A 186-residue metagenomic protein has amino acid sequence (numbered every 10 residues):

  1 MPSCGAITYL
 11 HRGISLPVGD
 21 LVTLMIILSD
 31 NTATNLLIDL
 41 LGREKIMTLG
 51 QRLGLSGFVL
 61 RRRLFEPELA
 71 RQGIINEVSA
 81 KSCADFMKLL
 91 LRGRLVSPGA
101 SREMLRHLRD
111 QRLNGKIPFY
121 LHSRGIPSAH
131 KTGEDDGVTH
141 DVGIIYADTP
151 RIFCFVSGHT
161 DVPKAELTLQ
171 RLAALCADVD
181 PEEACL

Functional and structural regions predicted by a protein language model:
M1-N35: Conserved catalytic neighborhood of penicillin-recognizing serine enzymes
P2-A6, I14, N35-M87: Mid-domain, small-residue-enriched loop/turn segments at the edges of structured enzyme/sensor domains
G5-I14, R61-L69, D110-S128: Charged/polar, low-hydrophobicity segments characteristic of intrinsically disordered regions and flexible loops
R12-G19, I27-L28, L40-E44, E77 (+3 more regions): Soluble non-cytosolic domains of exported or imported proteins
P17, L21, A33, S79-S82 (+2 more regions): Catalytic-loop motifs flanking and including active-site residues across diverse enzymes
S29, R63, F155-G158: Active-site-proximal beta-strand/loop segments in catalytic clefts of secreted hydrolases
S29-T32, E44, G57, Q111-G115 (+1 more regions): Short secondary-structure junctions and interdomain/linker hinges
L40, G50, A84-G115, L121-L186: Structured C-terminal helix/loop/strand segments within mature extracytoplasmic catalytic/sensor domains
